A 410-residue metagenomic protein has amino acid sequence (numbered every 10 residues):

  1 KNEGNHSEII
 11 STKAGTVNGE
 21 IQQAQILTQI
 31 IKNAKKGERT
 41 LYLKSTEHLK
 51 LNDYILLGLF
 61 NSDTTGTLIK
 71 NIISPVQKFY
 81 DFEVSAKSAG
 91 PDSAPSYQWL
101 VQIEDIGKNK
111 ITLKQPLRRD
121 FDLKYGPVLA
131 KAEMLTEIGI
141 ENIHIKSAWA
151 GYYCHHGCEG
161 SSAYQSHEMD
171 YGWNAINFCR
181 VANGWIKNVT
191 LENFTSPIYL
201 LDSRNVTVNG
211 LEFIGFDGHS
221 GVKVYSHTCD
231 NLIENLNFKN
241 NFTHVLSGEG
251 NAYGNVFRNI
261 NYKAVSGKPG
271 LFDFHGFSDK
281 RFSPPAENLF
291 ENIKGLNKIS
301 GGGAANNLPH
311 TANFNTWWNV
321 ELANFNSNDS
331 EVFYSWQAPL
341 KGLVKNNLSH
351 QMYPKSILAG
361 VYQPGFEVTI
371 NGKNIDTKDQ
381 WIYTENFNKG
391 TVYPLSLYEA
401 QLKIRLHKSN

Functional and structural regions predicted by a protein language model:
K1-N2, L113, I145, F178 (+6 more regions): Extracellular beta-strand solenoids
K1-N2, N52, G139-I140, G184-K187 (+6 more regions): All-beta strand scaffolds that present successive hydrophobic residues in beta-strands
N2-S96, K114, D120: Autoprocessing Asn-cyclization modules and mimics
T12-L27, Y42, E47-L59, E133-E159 (+1 more regions): Parallel beta-helix/beta-solenoid
G66, W149-H155, N174, F194-L201 (+5 more regions): Short glycine/acidic-rich loop motifs that flank beta-strands on beta-rich extracellular proteins
D92-A150: Extended acidic/polar, glycine-enriched regions that form or flank non-catalytic beta-rich accessory modules
F194, F366, I370-N410: Long, low-hydrophobicity, solvent-exposed regions enriched in small/turn-prone and acidic residues
